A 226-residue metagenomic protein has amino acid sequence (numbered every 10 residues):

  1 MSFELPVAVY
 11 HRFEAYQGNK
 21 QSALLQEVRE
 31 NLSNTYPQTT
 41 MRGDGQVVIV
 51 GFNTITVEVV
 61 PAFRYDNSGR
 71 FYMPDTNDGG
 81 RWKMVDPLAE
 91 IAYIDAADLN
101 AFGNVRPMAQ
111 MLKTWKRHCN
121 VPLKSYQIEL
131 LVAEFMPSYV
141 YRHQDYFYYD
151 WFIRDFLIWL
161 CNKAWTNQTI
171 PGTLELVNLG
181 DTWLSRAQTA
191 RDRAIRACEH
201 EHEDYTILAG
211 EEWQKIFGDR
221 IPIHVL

Functional and structural regions predicted by a protein language model:
M1-G18: Long, hydrophobic/aromatic-enriched structural stretches that serve as scaffold segments
F3-L5, T56, Y139: Acidic, low-complexity intrinsically disordered regions
H11, L24, F135: Metal-dependent nuclease catalytic cores that hydrolyze phosphodiester bonds in DNA/RNA, characterized by
A15-R70: Conserved catalytic core of two-metal-ion nucleotidyltransferases
Y65-D98: Aromatic/basic-lined ligand-recognition segments that form π-stacking hydrophobic pockets flanked by Lys/Arg to engage
D98-L99, C119: Second-shell loop/turn segments in exported
N104-V225: Conserved nucleotidyltransferase catalytic core and NTase-mimicking acidic/glycine-rich helix/loop elements in nucleic
